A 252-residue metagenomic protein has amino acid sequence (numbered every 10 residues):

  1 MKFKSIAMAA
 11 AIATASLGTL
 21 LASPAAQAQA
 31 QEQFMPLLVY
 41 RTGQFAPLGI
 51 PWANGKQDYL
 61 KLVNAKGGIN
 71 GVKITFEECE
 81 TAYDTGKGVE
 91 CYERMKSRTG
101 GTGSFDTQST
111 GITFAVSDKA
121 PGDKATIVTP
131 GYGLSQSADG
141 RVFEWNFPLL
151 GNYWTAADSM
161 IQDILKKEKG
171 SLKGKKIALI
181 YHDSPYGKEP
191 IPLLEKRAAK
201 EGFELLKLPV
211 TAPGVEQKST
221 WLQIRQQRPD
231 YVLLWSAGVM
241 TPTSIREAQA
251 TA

Functional and structural regions predicted by a protein language model:
M1-A13: Bacterial N-terminal signal peptides that target proteins for export
A15-Q27: C-terminal segment of classical bacterial N-terminal signal peptides
A30, N54-F76, K169-L172, A199-G202: Signal peptide-proximal N-terminal region of secreted/periplasmic/extracellular or secretory-lumen proteins
E32-F34, P47-N54, K66-G140, L149 (+4 more regions): Beta-alpha junction/loop-to-helix N-cap segments that form part of ligand/metal-binding clefts
Q33-M35, I177-A178: Conserved hydrophobic helix-helix packing surfaces used for dimerization/oligomerization
P36-Q44: Acidic/histidine-rich, surface-exposed loop or edge segments in extracytoplasmic proteins
V39, E78-T81, L179-H182: Short glycine-centered, acidic/aromatic-flanked micro-motifs in structured strand/loop junctions that mark active-site
G86-E90, S135-Q136, E144-T251: Extracellular/periplasmic Venus flytrap/periplasmic-binding protein
